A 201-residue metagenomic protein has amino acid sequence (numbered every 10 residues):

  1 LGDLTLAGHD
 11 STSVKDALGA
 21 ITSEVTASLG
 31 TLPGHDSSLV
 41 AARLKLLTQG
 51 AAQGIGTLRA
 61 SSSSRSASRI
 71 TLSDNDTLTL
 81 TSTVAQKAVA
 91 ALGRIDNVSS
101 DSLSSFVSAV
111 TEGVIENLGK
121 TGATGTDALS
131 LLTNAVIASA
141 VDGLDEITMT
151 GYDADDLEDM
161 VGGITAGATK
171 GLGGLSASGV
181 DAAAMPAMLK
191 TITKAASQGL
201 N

Functional and structural regions predicted by a protein language model:
L1-N201: Non-catalytic all-alpha helical scaffold/repeat segments
